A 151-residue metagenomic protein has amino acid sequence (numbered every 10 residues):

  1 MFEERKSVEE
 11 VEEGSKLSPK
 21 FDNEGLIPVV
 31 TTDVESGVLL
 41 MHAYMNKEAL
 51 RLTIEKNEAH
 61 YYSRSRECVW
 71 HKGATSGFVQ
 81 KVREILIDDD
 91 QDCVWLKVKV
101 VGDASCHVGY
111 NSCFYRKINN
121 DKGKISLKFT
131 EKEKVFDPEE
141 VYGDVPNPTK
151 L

Functional and structural regions predicted by a protein language model:
F2-L26, V34-S36, L40, M45-L151: C-terminal binding/interaction regions
